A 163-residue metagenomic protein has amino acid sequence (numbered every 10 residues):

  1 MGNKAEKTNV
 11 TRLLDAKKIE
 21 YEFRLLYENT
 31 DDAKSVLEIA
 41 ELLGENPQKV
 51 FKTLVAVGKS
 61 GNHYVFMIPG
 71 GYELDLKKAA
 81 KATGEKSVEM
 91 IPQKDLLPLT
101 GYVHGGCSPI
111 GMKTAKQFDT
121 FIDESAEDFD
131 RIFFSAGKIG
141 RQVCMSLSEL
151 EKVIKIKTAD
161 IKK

Functional and structural regions predicted by a protein language model:
M1-K163: Extended, low-hydrophobicity, polar/charged segments
